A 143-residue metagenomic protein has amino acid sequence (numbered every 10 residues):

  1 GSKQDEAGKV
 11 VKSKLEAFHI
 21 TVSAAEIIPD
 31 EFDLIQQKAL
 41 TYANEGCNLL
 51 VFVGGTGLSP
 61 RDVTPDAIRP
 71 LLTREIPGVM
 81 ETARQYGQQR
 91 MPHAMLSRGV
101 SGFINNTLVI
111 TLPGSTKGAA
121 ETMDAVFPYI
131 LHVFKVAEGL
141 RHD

Functional and structural regions predicted by a protein language model:
G1-D143: Non-catalytic beta/alpha edge segments that cap or flank active sites
